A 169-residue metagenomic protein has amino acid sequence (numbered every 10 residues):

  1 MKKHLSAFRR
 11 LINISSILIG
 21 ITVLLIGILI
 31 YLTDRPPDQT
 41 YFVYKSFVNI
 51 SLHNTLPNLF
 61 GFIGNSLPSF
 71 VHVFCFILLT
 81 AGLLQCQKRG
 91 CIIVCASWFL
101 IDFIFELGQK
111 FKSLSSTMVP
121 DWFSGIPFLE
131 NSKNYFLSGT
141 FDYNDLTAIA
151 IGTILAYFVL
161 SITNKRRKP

Functional and structural regions predicted by a protein language model:
K2-R166: Bulky hydrophobic segments
